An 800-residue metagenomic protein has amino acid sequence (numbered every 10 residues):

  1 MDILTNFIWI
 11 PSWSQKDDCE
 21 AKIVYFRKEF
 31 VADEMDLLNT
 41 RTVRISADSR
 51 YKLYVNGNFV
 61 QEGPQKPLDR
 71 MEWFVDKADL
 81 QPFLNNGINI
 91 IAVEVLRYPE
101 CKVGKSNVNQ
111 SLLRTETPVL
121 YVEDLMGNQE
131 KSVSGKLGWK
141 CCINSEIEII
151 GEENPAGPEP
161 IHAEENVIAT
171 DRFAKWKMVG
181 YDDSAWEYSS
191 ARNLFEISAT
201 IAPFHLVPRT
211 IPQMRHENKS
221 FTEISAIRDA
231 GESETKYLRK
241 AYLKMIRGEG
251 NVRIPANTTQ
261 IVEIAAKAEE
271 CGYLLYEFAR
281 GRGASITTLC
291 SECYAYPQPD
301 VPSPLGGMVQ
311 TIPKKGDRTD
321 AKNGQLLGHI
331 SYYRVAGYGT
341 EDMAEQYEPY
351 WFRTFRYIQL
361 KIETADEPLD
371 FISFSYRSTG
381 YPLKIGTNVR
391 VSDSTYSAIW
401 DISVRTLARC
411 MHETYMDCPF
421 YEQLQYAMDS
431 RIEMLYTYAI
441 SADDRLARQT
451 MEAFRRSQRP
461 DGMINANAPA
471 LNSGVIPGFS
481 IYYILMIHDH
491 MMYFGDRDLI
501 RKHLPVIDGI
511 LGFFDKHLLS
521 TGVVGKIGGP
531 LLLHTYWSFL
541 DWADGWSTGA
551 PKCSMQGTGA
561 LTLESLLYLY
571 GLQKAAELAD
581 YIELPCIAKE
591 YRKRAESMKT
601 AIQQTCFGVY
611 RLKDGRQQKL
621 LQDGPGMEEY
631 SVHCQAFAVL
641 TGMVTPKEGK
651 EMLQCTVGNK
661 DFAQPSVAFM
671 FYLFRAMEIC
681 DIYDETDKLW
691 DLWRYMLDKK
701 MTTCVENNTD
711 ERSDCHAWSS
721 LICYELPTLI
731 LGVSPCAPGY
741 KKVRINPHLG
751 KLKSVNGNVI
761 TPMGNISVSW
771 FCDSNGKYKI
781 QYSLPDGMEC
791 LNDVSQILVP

Functional and structural regions predicted by a protein language model:
M1-D417, D429, R445-L446, T450 (+3 more regions): Extracellular/oxidizing-compartment recognition motifs
S132-C141, Y357, A365-I402, A408 (+5 more regions): Active-site acid/base region of carbohydrate-active enzymes
G151-K175, K593, T600, D687-P800: Non-catalytic C-terminal accessory modules of carbohydrate-active enzymes
E263-A266, E348-P349, T414-A427, A468-S480 (+5 more regions): Solvent-exposed loop and edge beta-strand segments that line ligand/cofactor-binding and catalytic clefts
Y273-E292, I358-E363, A427-S457, I487-F494 (+3 more regions): Alpha-helical support elements that line or immediately flank enzyme active sites and cofactor-binding pockets
I484, M491, L569, Q573-A576 (+2 more regions): Heptad-repeat amphipathic alpha-helical coiled-coil interaction surface used for oligomerization/assembly
E648-V657, T686-L689: Alpha-helical repeat scaffolds
A668-K699: Catalytic-core region of carbohydrate-active enzymes that cleave or remodel glycosidic bonds
